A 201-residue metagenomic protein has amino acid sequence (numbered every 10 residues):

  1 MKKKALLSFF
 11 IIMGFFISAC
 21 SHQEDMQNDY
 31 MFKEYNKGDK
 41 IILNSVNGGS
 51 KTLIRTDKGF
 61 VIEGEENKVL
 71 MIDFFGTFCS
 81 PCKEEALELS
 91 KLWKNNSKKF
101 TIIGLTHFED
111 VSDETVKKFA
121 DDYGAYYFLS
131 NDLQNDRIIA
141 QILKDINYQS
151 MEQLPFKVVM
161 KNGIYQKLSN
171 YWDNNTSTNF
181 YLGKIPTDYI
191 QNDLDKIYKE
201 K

Functional and structural regions predicted by a protein language model:
M1-T52, K167, Y189-K201: N-terminal targeting signals for export/organelle localization
L43-L70: A short beta-strand-turn-helix
M71-I72, K157: Hydrophobic beta-strand anchors of alpha/beta hydrolase catalytic cores
I72-C79, H107: Aromatic-flanked redox-active Cys/Sec active sites in thiol-based oxidoreductases, especially the WC-centered
T77-E84, F156: C-type cytochrome heme c attachment motif
K83-G124, D136-L143: Structural microenvironment flanking redox-active thiols in thiol-disulfide oxidoreductases
A120-N162: Short, internal strand/loop/helix patches that form the active-site neighborhood or redox-interaction surface
Q153-K201: Thiol-/selenol-based redox modules, centered on thioredoxin-like and closely related oxidoreductase domains
